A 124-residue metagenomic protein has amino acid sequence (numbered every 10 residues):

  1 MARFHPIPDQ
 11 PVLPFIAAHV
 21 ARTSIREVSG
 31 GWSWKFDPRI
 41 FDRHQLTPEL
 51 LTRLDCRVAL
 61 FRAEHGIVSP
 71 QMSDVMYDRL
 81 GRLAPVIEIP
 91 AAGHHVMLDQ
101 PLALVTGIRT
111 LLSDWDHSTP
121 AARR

Functional and structural regions predicted by a protein language model:
M1-P11, R22, D37-F41: Helix-loop "lid/cap" segments that line or gate small-molecule binding pockets
M1-R3, F61, I89, W115: A hydrolase-biased, glycine/serine/histidine/acidic-enriched motif that marks catalytic-domain neighborhoods in diverse
I7, H95, L111: Short alpha-helical functional segments enriched in proximate histidine and acidic residues
D9-H19, P120: A short, aromatic/hydrophobic, helix- or strand-capping loop or linear motif that either lines the entrance/gate
S24-R79, P85-E88: Conserved serine/cysteine hydrolase catalytic core
I89-V105: Catalytic histidine-centered segment of alpha/beta-hydrolase-like enzymes
L104, I108, L112: Hydrophobic "lid"/C-terminal helical patch of Rossmann-like NAD(P)-dependent dehydrogenase/epimerase domains
W115-R124: Alpha/beta-hydrolase-fold serine-hydrolase catalytic core, especially in secreted/extracellular enzymes
